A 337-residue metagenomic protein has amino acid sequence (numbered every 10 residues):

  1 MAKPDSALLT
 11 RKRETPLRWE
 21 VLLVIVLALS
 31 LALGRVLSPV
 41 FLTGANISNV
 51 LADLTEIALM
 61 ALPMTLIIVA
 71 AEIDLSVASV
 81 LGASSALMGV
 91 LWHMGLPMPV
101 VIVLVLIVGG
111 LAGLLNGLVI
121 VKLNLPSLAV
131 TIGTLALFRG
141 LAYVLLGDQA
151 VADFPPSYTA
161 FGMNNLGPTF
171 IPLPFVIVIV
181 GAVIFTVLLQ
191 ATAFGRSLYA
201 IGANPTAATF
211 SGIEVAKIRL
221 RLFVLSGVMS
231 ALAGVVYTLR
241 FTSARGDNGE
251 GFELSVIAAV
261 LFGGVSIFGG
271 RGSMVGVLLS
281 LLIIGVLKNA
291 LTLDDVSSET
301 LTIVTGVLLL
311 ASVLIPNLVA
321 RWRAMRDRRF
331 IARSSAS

Functional and structural regions predicted by a protein language model:
M1-A32, F210-K217, L291-S337: Cytosolic-side transmembrane-helix boundaries in multi-pass membrane proteins
L9-E14, I73, G110-D153, A191-A193 (+3 more regions): Short loop segments and helix-boundary regions at transmembrane helix junctions of multi-pass inner-membrane proteins
V26-L42, A70, Y143-L146, T186-A193 (+1 more regions): Structural signal for alpha-helical transmembrane segments and their membrane-water exit/capping regions in multi-pass
L31-P97, L118-L125, V260, G264-M274 (+1 more regions): Single transmembrane alpha-helix segments in multi-pass membrane proteins
D53-P63, S79-A83, L111-L114, I179-V180 (+3 more regions): Hydrophobic alpha-helical segments embedded in the membrane of multi-pass proteins
P97-V105, L111-N116, I120, G167-R245: Helix-loop-helix "hairpin" substructures at the membrane interface of multi-pass membrane proteins
L123, S127-A191, I218-R221, R240-G249 (+2 more regions): Transmembrane helix-bundle core of multi-pass membrane transporters and related energy-transducing complexes
V224, S230, R240-G306: Transmembrane alpha-helical segments in multi-pass inner-membrane proteins
